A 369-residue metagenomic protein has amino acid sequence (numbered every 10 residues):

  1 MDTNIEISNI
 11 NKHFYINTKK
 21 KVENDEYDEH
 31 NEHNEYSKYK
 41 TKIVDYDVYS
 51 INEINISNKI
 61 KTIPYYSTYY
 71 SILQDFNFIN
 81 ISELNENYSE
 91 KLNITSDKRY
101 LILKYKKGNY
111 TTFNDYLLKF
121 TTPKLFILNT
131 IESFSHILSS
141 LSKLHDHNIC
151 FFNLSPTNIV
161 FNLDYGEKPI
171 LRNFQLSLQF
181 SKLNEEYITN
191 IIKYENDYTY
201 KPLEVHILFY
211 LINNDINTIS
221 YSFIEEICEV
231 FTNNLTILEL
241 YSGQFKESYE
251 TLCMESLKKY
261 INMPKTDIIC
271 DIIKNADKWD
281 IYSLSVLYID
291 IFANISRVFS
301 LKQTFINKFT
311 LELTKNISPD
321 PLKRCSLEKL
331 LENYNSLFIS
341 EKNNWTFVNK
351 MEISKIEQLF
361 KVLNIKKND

Functional and structural regions predicted by a protein language model:
D2-E90: ATP-binding glycine-rich loop module of kinase domains
T68-L128: Conserved structural core of kinase catalytic domains
L141-L163: Catalytic-loop of the protein kinase fold
E167-S296: C-lobe/activation-segment region of protein kinase-like
T304-S318: Conserved C-terminal C-lobe helix
P319-N344: Terminal C-lobe "cap" of eukaryotic-type protein kinase domains
N343-D369: Regulatory extensions appended to serine/threonine kinase catalytic cores
